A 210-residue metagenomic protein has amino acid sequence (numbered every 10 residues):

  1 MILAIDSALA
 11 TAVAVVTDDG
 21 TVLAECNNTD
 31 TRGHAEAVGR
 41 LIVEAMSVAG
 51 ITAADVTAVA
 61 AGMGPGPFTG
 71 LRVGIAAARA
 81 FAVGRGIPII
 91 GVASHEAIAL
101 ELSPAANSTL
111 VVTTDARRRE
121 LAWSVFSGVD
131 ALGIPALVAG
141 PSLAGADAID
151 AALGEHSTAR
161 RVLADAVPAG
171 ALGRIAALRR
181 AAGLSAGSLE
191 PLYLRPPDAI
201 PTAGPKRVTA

Functional and structural regions predicted by a protein language model:
M1-T21, G33-E36, I90-A210: Oxyanion-binding and handling regions
N27-N28, L143: Residue-level structural signal for beta-strand termini and adjacent loop
H34-A49, H95: Short, well-ordered amphipathic alpha-helical segments that serve as non-catalytic structural scaffolds within diverse
I42-A58, G128-A131, L153-S157: Phosphate/pyrophosphate-binding loops at sites that engage ATP/ADP/AMP, CoA/4′-phosphopantetheine, polyphosphate
S47-D55, A82-V92: Phosphate-handling active-site elements
A60-I89: DPxDG-like acidic metal-binding loop motif
